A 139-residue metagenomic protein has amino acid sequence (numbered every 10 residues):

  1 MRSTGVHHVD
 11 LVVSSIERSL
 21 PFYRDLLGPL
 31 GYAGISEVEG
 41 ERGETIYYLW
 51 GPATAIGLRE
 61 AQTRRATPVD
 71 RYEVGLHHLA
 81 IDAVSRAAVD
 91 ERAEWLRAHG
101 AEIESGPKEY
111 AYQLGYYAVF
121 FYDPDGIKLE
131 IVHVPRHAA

Functional and structural regions predicted by a protein language model:
M1-L20, L79, P135-A139: N-terminal beta-strand motif that seeds the catalytic metal site of vicinal oxygen chelate
G5, G75, G115: Exposed loop/turn and edge beta-strand positions of beta-sandwich/beta-sheet ligand-binding modules
D10-I56: Core segments of cupin and vicinal oxygen chelate
V13-R18, L79-P124: Vicinal oxygen chelate
L30-E39, K108-Y110, V132-A138: Conserved catalytic-core motifs of GNAT/GCN5-like acyltransferases
T45-V84, D90-E91: Long, continuous compositionally biased terminal/linker segments
